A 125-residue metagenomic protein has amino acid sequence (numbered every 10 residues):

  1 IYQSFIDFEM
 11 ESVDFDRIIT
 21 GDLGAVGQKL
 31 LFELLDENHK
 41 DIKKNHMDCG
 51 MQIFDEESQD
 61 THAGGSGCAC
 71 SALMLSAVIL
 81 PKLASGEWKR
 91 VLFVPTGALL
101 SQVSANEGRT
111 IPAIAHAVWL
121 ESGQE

Functional and structural regions predicted by a protein language model:
I1-F8, M74-I79: Short, well-ordered amphipathic alpha-helical segments that serve as non-catalytic structural scaffolds within diverse
D16-E125: Claisen-condensing/thiolase-fold acyl-transfer catalytic domains that form or cleave C-C bonds in fatty acid
